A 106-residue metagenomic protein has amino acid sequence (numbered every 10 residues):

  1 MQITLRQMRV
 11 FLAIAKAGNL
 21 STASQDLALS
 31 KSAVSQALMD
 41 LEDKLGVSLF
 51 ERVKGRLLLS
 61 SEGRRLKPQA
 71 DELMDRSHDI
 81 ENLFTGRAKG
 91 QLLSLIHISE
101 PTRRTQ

Functional and structural regions predicted by a protein language model:
Q7-I14, L66: Short alpha-helical "packing" element that flanks the helix-turn-helix/winged-helix DNA-binding module
A13-S30: Short helix-boundary/capping micro-motifs
Q25, S35-A37, E51, G55: Base-recognition residues in the alpha-helical recognition helix of bacterial helix-turn-helix
S30, A37-D40: Residues within the DNA-recognition helix of helix-turn-helix
E42-L59: A short LG(V/I)-centered, amphipathic sequence patch enriched for acidic residue(s) preceding the LG motif
K54-L57, D75-L95: Short helix-loop hinge/linker segments at domain boundaries
I96-Q106: Single conserved hydrophobic/aromatic residue that forms the stacking wall/gate of nucleotide- or nucleobase-binding
